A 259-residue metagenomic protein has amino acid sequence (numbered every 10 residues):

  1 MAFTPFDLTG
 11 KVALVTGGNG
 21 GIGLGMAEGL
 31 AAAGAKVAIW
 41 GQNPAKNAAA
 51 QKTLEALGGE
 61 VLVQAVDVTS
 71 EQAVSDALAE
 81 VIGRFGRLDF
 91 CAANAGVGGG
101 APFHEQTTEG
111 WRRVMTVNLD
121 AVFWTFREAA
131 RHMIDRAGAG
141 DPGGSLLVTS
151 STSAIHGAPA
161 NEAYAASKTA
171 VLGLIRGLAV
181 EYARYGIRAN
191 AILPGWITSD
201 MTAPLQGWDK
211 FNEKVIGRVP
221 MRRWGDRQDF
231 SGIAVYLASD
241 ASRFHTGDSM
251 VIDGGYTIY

Functional and structural regions predicted by a protein language model:
A2-T4, H156, V235, T246-Y259: Short C-terminal tail/terminal secondary-structure segment of NAD(P)H-dependent dehydrogenase/reductase domains
V12, N19-G21, N43: Conserved glycine-rich cofactor-binding loop
A92, A183, R188, H245-G247: Short, small/polar-rich loop/turn modules that mediate ligand/substrate recognition or access, typified
P102-F103, T107-M115, V215: Substrate-binding pocket helix/loop in short-chain dehydrogenase/reductase
F126, S167, I175: Active-site helix of classical SDR
R131, V180-E181, R243: Alpha-helical segment proximal to the catalytic Tyr-Lys
S151: Residue(s) in the substrate-gating loop at a strand-loop-helix junction that position the organic substrate next
